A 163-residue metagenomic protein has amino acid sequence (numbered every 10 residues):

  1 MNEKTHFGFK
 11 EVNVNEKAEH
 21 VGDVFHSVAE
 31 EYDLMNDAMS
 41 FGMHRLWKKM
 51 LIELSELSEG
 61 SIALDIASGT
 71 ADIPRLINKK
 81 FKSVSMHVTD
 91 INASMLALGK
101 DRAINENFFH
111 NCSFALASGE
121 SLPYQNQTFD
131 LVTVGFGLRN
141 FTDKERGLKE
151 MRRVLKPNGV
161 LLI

Functional and structural regions predicted by a protein language model:
M1-G22: N-terminal auxiliary segments of SAM/dcSAM-dependent transferases
E31, F41-G60, L76: Conserved alpha-helix/loop element of class I SAM-dependent methyltransferases that forms part of the SAM/SAH-binding
S55-L57, K80-F81, L155: A generic alpha-to-beta junction signature in SAM-dependent methyltransferases
I62-S121: Class I SAM-dependent methyltransferase SAM/SAH-binding core
E120-L131: A short acidic, Gly/Pro-enriched loop at the edge of an enzyme's catalytic core that lines a small-molecule cofactor
D130-D143: A short SAM/SAH-binding and catalytic strip from SAM-dependent methyltransferases
E145-V160: A short glycine-rich, Lys/Arg-flanked "PGG" loop and its adjoining helix->strand segment in the class I
